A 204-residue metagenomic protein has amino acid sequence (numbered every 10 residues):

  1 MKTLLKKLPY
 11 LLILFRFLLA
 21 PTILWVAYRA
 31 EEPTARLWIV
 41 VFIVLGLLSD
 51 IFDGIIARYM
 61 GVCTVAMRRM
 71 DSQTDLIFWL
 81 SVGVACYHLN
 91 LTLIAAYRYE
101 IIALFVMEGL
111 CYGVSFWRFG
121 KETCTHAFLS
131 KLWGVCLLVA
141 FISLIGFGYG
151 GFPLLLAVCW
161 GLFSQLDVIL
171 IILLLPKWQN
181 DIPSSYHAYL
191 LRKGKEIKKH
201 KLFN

Functional and structural regions predicted by a protein language model:
K2, K6, V40-I43, E122-N204: C-terminal membrane-associated helical module and adjoining short loops/tails
Y10-A66, V82-G83, I102, P153-W160: Membrane-embedded alpha-helical segments that form the functional core of polytopic membrane enzymes, especially those
L12-F15, S49-F52, M70, T74 (+3 more regions): Residue-level micro-sites within transmembrane alpha helices that shape and flank functional polar/acidic positions
F15-T22, T74-C86, E108, S130-V139: Core segments of transmembrane alpha-helices that mediate helix-helix packing or line hydrophobic substrate/ligand
I23-Y28, C86-N90, S115-R118, A140-G146: Hydrophobic alpha-helical transmembrane segments
A30-T34, N90-L93, I145-F152: Transmembrane helix interruption/hinge and helix-loop junction motifs
L48-F52, F105-F119, G161-L174: Transmembrane alpha-helical segments that form the membrane-embedded catalytic/substrate-channel core of multi-pass
Y59-F116, F203: Multi-pass membrane catalytic core of lipid/isoprenoid biosynthesis enzymes
